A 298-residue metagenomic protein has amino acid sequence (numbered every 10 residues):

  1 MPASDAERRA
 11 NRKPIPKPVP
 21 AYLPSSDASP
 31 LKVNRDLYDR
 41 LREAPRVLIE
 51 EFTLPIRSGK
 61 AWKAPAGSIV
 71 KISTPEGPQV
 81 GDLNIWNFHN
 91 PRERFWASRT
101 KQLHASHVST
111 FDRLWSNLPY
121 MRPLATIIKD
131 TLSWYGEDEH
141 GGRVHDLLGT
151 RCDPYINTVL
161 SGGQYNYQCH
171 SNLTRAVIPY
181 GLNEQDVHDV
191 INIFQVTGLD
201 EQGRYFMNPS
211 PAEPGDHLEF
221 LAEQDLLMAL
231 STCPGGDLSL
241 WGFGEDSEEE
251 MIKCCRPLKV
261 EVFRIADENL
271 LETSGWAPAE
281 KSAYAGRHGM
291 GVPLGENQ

Functional and structural regions predicted by a protein language model:
M1-Q298: Acidic, Ser/Thr/Pro
